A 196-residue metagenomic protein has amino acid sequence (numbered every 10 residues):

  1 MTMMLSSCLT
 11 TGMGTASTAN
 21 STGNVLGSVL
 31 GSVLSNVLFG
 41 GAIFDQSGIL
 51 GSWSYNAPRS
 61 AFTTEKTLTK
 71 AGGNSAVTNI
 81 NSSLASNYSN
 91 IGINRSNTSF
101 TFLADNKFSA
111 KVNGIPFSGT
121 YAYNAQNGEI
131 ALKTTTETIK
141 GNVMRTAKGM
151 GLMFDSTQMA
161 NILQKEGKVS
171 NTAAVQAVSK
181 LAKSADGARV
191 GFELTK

Functional and structural regions predicted by a protein language model:
M4-S7: C-terminal motif of bacterial Sec signal peptides marking the signal peptidase cleavage site
L9-D105, S109-K111, I115-F117, A125-K196: Lipid interaction determinants
